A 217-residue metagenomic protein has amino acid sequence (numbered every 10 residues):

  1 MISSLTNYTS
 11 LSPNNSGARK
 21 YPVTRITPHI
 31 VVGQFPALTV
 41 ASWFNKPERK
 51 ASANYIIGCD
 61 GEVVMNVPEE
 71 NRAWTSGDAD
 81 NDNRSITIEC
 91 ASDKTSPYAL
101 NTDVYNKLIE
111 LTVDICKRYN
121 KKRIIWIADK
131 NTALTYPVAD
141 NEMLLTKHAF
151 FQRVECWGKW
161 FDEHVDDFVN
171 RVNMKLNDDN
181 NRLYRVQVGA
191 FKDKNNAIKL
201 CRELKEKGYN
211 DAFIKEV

Functional and structural regions predicted by a protein language model:
M1-D82: N-terminal catalytic cores of peptidoglycan-degrading enzymes
M1-T9, R19-K20, K94-N180, V217: Basic/polar, cationic surfaces and motifs that engage anionic cell-wall and phosphate/carboxylate ligands
A18-K20, P47, S76, D80 (+3 more regions): Extracytoplasmic/periplasmic, Sec-exported soluble proteins
R25-H29, A53-I57, E62-V67, S85-C90 (+4 more regions): Structural recognition of the beta-strand scaffold that forms the well-ordered cores of secreted hydrolase catalytic
I30, V67, T112-N120, L176 (+2 more regions): Sec/Tat-exported extracytoplasmic proteins
V31-G33, D60-G61, D93, F191 (+1 more regions): Solvent-exposed coil/turn segments that connect beta secondary-structure elements in extracytoplasmic/periplasmic
V32, E69, N81-S96, V113 (+2 more regions): Cell-envelope and extracellular/periplasmic
Q152, D178-V217: Solvent-exposed beta-strand motifs enriched in subsets of small alpha/beta binding domains, especially certain
